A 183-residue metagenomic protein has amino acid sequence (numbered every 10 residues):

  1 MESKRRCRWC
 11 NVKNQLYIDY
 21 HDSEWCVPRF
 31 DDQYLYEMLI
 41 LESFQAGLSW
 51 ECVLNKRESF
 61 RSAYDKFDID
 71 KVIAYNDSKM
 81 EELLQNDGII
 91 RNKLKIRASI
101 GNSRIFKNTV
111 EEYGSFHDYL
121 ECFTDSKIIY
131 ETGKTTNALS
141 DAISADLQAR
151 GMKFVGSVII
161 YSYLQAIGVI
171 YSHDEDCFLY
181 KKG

Functional and structural regions predicted by a protein language model:
M1-G183: HhH-family (HhH-GPD) DNA N-glycosylase catalytic core used in base-excision repair
